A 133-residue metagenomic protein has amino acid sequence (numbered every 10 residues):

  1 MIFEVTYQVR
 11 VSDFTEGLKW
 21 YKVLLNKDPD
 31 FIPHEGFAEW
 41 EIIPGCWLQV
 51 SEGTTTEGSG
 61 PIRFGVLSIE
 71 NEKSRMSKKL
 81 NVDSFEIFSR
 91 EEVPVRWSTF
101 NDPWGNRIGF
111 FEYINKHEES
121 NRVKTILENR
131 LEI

Functional and structural regions predicted by a protein language model:
M1-L18, G60-F64, I114-I133: N-terminal beta-strand motif that seeds the catalytic metal site of vicinal oxygen chelate
I2-F3, Q8-W47: Core segments of cupin and vicinal oxygen chelate
D13-F14, R63-R107, E118: Vicinal oxygen chelate
K27-D28, L48-V50, D83-I87: A short linear hydrophobic-aromatic micro-motif
H34-F37, T56-G58, E91-R96: Short acidic/glycine-enriched loop/turn segments that link adjacent beta-strands
W40-P44, F100-P103, Y113: Active-site beta-strand termini and strand-to-loop segments that position acidic
P44-W47, T55-G58, L67-E72: Short, charged/polar surface micro-motifs in flexible loops or helix N-caps
F110: Short glycine-/small-residue motifs
